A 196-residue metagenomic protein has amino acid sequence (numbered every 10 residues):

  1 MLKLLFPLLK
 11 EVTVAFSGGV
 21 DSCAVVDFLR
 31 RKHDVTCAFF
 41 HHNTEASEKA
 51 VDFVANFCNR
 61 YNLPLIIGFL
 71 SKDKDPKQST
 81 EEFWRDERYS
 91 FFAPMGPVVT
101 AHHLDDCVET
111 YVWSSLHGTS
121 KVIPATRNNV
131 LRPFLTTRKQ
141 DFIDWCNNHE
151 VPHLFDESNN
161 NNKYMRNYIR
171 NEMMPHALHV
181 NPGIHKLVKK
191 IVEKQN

Functional and structural regions predicted by a protein language model:
M1-D144, H149-N171: Core alpha/beta nucleotide-donor-binding catalytic domains of modification enzymes
K163-N196: ATP/NTP-dependent adenylation/nucleotidyl-transfer catalytic domains that generate, transfer, or process NMP-activated
